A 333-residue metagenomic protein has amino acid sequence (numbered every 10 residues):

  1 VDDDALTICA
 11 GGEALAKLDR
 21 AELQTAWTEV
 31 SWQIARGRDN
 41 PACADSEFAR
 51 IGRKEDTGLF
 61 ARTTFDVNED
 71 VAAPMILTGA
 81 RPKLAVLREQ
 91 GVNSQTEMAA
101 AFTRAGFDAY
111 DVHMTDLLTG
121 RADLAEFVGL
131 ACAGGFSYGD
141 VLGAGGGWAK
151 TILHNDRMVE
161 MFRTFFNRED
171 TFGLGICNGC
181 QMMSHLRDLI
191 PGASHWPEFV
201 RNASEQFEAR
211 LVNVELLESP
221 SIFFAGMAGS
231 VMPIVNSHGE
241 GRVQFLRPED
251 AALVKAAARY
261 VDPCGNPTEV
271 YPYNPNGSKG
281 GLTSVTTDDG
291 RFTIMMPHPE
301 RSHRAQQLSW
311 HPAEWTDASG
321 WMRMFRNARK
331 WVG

Functional and structural regions predicted by a protein language model:
V1-K83, G91: Intein/HINT protein-splicing elements and their conserved insertion hotspots or analogous self-processing inserts
R81-K83, D108, P233: Residues that mark the start of a beta-strand
T96-D111: Short helix-loop-beta junction
V112-G120: Short acidic loop-to-helix transition motifs that present clustered carboxylates
G120-A122, R163-T164, W196-G333: Amide-donor transfer/coupling interface in amidating biosynthetic enzymes
D123-A131: Short acidic/histidine-rich motifs immediately flanking catalytic phosphotransfer sites in two-component signaling
F136-S221: Cysteine-nucleophile active-site neighborhood
